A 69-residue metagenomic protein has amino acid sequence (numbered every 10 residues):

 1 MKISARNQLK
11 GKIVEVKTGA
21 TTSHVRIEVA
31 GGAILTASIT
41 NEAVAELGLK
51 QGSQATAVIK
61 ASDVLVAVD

Functional and structural regions predicted by a protein language model:
M1-D69: Non-catalytic connector elements of ABC transporters
